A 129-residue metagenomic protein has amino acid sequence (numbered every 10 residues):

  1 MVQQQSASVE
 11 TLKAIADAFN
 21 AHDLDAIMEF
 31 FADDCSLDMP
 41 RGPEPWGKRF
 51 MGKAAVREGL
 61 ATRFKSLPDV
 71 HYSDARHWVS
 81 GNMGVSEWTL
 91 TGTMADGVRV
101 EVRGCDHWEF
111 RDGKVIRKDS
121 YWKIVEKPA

Functional and structural regions predicted by a protein language model:
M1-D33, A129: Short, low-complexity N-terminal intrinsically disordered segments enriched in polar/charged residues
V2-A7, R57, A61-A129: A beta-strand edge to alpha-helix "cap/lid" segment located at domain peripheries
V2-Q5, D17, W46, F50 (+1 more regions): A generic helix-loop boundary/linker signal
L12, R41-P45, T93: Residue-level detector of alpha-helix boundaries and kinks
D17-D25, D34, D38, D69 (+2 more regions): Acidic side chains
N20, F50, L90: Short glycine/serine/threonine-biased micro-segments
A26-G81: A solvent-exposed, acidic/Ser-Thr-rich amphipathic alpha-helical stretch
